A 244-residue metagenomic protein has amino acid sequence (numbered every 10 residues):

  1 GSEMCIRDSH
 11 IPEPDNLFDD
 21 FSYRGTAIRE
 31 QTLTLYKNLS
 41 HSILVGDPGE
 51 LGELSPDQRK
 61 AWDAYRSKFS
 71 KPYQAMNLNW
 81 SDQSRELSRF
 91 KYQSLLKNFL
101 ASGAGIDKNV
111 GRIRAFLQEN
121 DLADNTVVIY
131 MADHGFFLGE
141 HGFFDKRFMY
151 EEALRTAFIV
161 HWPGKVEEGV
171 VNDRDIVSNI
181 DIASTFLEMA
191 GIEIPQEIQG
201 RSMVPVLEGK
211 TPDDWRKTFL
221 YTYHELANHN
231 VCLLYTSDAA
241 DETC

Functional and structural regions predicted by a protein language model:
G1-D8, Y235-C244: Single conserved hydrophobic/aromatic residue that forms the stacking wall/gate of nucleotide- or nucleobase-binding
S2-V177, M189-E197: Active-site-proximal cap/lid insertion segments
V110-R112, S184, C244: Hydrophobic side chains within alpha-helical segments
H134-E140, I180-A183, E188-S237: C-terminal cap/loop subdomain of S1 sulfatases and analogous C-terminal strand-loop tails that border
A157, P163, A183-S184, A239-A240: Proline-centered helix-kink/hinge sites
G164-V166, L226, T243: Residues that cap or initiate secondary-structure elements
